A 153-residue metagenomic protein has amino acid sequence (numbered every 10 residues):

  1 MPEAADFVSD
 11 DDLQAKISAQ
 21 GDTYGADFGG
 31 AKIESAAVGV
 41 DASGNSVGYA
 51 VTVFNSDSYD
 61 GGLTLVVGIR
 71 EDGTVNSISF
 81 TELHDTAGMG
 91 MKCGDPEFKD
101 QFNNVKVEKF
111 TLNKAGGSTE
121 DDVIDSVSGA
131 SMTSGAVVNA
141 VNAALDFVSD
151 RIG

Functional and structural regions predicted by a protein language model:
M1-G153: Flexible, solvent-exposed loop/hinge segments and secondary-structure transition points
